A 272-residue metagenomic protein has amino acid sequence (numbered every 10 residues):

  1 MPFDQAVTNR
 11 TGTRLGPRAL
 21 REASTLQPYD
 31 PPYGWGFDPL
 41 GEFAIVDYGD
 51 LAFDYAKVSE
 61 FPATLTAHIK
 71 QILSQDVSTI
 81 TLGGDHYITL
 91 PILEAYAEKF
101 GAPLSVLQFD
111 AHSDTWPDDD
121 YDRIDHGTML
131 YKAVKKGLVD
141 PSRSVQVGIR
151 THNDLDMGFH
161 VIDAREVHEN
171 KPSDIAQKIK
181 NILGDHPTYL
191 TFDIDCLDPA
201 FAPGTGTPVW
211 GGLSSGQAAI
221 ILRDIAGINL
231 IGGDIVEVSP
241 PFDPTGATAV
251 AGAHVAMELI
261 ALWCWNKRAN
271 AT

Functional and structural regions predicted by a protein language model:
F3-T272: Conserved alpha-helical scaffold segments that buttress catalytic/binding sites
